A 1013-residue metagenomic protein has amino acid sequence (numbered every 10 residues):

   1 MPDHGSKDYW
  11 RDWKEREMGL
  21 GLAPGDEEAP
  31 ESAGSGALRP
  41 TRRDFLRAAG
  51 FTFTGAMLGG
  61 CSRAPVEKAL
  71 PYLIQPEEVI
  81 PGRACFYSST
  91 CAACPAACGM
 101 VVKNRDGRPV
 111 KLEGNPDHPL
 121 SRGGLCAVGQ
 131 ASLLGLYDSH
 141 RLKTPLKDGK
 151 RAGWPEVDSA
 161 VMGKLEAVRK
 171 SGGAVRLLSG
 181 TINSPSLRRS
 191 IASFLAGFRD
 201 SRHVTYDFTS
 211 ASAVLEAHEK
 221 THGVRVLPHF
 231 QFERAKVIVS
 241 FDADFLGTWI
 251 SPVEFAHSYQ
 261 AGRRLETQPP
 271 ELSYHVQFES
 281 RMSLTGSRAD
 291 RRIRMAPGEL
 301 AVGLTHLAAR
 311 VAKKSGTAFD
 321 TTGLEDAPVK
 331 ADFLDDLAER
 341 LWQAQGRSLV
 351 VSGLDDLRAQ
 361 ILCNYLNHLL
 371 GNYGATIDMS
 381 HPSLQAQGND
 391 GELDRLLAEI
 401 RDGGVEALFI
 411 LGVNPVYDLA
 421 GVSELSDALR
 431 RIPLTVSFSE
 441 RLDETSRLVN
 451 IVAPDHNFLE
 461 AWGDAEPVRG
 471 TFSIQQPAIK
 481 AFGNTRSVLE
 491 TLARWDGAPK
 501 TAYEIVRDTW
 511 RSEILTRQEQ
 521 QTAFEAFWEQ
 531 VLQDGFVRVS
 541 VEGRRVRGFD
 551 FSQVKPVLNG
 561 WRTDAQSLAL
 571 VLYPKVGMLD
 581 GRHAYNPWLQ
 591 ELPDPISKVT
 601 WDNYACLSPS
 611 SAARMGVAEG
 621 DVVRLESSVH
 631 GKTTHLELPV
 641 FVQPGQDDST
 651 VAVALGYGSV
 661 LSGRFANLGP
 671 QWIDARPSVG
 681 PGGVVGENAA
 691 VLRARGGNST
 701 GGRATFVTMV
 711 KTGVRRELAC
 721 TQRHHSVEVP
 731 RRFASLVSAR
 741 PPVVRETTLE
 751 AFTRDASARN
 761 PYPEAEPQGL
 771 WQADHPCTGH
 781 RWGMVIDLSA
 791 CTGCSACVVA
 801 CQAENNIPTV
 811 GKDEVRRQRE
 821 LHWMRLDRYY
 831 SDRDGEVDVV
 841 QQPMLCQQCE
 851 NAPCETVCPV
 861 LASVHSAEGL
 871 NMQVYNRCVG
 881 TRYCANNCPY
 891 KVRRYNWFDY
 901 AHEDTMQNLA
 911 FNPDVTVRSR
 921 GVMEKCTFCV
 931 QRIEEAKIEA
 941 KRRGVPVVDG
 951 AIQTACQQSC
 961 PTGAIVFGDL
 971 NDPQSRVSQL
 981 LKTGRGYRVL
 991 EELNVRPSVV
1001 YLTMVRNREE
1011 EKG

Functional and structural regions predicted by a protein language model:
M1-P328, D335, K575, L579-R582 (+6 more regions): N-terminal export/assembly segments and adjacent metallocofactor-ligating motifs of anaerobic energy-metabolism
I238-V239, H275, R292, L408 (+2 more regions): Short, well-ordered beta-strand core segments
T248-P269, A420-T435, T471-I474: A short, gly/pro- and small-residue-rich
R291-R401, A502, W510-W528: Active-site phosphate/pyrophosphate-binding segments
T317, A481-V546, D621, D813: N-terminal leader/propeptide and maturation segments of large enzyme subunits in energy/redox metabolism and hydrolases
I400, Y417-E460, P609-S610: Hydrophobic alpha/beta core scaffold segments
R441-Q476, E820-L826, V892-N908: Flexible glycine/proline-rich, aromatic-decorated loop/lid segments
L515-I596: Long, low-complexity segments enriched in small/aliphatic residues
